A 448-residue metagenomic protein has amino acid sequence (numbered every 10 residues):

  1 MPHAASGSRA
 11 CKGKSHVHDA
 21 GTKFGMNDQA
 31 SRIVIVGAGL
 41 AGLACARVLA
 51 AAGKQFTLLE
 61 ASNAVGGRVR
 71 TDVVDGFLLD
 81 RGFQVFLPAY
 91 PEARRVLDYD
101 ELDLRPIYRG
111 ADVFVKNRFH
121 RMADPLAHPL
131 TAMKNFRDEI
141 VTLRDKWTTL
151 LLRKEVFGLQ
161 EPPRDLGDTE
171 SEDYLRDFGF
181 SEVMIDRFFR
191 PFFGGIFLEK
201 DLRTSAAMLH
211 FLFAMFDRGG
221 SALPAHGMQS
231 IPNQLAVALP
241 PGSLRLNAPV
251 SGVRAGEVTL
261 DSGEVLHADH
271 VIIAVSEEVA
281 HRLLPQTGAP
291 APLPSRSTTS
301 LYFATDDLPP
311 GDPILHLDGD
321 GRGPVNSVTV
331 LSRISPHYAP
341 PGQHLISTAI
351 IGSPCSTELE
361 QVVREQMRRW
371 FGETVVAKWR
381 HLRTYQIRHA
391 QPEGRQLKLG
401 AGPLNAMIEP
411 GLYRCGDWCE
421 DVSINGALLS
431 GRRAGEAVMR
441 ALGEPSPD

Functional and structural regions predicted by a protein language model:
K23, A93-R94, D98, D103-L202 (+1 more regions): Mobile amphipathic helical/loop "lid" adjacent to a hydrophobic cofactor/ligand pocket
S31-L58: N-terminal Rossmann-like FAD-binding beta1-loop-alpha1 element of flavoenzymes
A50-V74: Glycine-rich FAD pyrophosphate-binding loop
V69-P88, K146, L150-P162: Glycine-rich active-site loop/strand segments that organize a redox cofactor
Q84-P91, L166-G167, F178, A214-A236 (+1 more regions): Short beta-strand to alpha-helix junction loop
L209-E257, L266-H270: Helical element adjacent to the flavin cofactor pocket in flavoenzyme catalytic cores
S251-Q361, E365-W370: Mid-domain catalytic core of redox enzymes that form a hydrophobic substrate pocket/lid adjacent to a catalytic redox
L331, S335-D448: Conserved flavin/dinucleotide-binding core of flavoenzymes
